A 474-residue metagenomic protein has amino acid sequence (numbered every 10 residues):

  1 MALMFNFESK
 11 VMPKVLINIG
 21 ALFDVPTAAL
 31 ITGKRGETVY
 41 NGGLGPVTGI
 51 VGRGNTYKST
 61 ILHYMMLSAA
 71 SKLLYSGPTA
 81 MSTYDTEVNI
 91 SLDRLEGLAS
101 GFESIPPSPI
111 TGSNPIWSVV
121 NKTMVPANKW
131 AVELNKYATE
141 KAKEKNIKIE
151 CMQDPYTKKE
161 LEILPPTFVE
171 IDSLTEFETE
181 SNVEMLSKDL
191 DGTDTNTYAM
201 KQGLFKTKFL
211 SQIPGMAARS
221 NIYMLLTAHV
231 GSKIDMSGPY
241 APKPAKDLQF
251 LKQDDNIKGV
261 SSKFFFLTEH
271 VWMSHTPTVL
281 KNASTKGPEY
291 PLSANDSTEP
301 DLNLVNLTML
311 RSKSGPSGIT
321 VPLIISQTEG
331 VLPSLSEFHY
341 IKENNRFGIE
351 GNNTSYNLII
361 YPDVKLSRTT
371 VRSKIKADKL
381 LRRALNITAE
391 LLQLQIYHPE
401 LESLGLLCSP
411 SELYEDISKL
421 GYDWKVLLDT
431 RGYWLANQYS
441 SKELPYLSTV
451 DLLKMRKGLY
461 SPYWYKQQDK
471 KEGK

Functional and structural regions predicted by a protein language model:
M1-S113: The Walker A/P-loop phosphate-binding site
Y40-G42, S71-G77, K141, K158-I163 (+2 more regions): Conserved catalytic network of the ASCE P-loop NTPase/AAA+ motor domain
K58-L62, S91, P126, W130 (+6 more regions): Helical mechanochemical/support elements of P-loop NTPase systems and associated helical scaffolds
T79-A80, L164-F168, R219-L226: Loop/turn-to-beta-strand initiation segments
M81-D194: Conserved inter-motif catalytic segment of the P-loop NTP-binding fold
Y198-S336: Phosphate-binding/switch region of NTP-binding enzymes
L302-L380: Active-site/pore-lining binding-face segments in mid-to-C-terminal subdomains
N352-K474: Terminal-proximal interaction/regulatory segments of ATP-powered molecular machines
